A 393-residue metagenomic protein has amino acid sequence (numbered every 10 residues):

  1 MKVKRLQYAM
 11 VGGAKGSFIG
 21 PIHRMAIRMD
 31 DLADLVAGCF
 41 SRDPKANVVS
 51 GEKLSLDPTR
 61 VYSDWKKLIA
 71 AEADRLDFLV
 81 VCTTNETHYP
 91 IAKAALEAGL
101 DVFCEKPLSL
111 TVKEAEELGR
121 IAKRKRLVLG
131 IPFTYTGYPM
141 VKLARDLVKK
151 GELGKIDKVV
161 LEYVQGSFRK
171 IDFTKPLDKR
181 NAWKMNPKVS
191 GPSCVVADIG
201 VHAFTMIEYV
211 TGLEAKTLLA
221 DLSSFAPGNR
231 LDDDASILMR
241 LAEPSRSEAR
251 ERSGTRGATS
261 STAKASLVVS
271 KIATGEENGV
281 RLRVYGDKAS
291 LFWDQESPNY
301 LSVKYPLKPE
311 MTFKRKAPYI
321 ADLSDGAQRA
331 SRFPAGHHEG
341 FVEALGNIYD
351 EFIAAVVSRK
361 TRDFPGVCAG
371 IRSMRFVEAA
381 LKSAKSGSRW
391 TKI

Functional and structural regions predicted by a protein language model:
M1-R5, F78-V80, H337-G340, A344-I393: C-terminal helix-rich "cap/oligomerization" subdomain common to oxidoreductases
M1-S55: N-terminal Rossmann-like dinucleotide-binding module
K4, K15, T136-N229, L301 (+1 more regions): Predominantly a Rossmann-like dinucleotide-binding segment in NAD(P)-dependent oxidoreductases
L56-I121: Beta-loop-alpha module in the N-terminal Rossmann-like domain of NAD(P)-dependent dehydrogenases, especially those
C104, L129-I131, W293: Hydrophobic residues in well-ordered beta-strands that form the structural core
E117-Y135, K155-K158: Rossmann-fold dehydrogenase core element
A242-S261: Intrinsic disorder/low-complexity segments
G257, L282, K288-F364, I393: C-terminal glycine/acidic-rich active-site capping loop/insertion
